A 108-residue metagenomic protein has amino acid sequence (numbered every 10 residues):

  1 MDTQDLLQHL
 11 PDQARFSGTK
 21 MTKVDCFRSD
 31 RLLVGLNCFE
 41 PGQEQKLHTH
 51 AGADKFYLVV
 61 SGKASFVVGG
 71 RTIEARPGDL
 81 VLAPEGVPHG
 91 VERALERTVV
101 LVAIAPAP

Functional and structural regions predicted by a protein language model:
M1-L32: A short, N-terminal "cap"/entry segment at the start of jelly-roll beta-barrel domains of the cupin/DSBH fold
K20, G35-H50: Conserved short histidine dyad/triad with adjacent acidic residue
D30-L32, E40-E44, K63, P106-P108: Short, charged/polar surface micro-motifs in flexible loops or helix N-caps
N37, Y57, V81: Conserved GNAT-family N-acetyltransferase fold
E44-K46, V81, E85-G90: Histidine-centered metal-chelating micro-motifs
H50-P77, V87: A short beta-strand-loop-beta hairpin characteristic of the jelly-roll/cupin
R76, E85-P108: Ligand-binding loop in jelly-roll beta-barrel domains
